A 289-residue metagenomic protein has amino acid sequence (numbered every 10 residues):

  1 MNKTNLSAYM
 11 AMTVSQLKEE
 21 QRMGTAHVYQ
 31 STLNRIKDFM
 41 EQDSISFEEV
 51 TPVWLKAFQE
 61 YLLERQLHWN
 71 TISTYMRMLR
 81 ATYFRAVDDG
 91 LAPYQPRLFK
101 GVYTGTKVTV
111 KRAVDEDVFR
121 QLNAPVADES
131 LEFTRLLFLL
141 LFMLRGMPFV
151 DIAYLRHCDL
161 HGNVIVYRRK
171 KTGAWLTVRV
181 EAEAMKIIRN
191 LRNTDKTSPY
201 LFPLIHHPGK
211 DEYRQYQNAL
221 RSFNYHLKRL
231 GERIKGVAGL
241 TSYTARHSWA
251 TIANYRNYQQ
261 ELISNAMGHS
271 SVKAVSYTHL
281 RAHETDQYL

Functional and structural regions predicted by a protein language model:
N2-R65: Basic/aromatic-enriched alpha-helical hairpins
R35, E64-L98, R145: N-terminal DNA-binding recognition helix of tyrosine site-specific recombinases/integrases
T106-F133: Long, amphipathic, Lys/Arg-enriched alpha-helical "connector/arm" segment
Y154-N190: Conserved tyrosine-mediated DNA breakage-rejoining catalytic core shared by Y-recombinases
C158-V164, G236-G239, Y258-Y277: Short, polar N-cap/turn motifs at the start of nucleic acid-interacting alpha helices
E181-V237: Active-site/catalytic core of tyrosine-dependent DNA strand-transfer enzymes
N224-N265: Short, basic (Lys/Arg/His-rich) helix/loop patches that form interaction surfaces in the mid-to-C-terminal regions
T278-T285: Conserved small/polar residues in nucleotide/adenosyl-binding loops
